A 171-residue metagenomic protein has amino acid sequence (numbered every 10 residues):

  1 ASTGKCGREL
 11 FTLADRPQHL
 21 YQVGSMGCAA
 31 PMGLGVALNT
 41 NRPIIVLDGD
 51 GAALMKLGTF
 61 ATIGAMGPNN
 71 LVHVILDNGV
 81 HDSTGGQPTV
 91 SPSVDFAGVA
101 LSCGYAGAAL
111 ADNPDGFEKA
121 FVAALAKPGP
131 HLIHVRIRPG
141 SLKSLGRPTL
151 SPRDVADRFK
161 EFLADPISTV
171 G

Functional and structural regions predicted by a protein language model:
A1-T3, Y21-Q22, V46, A109-D112 (+1 more regions): General beta-strand structural signal in soluble alpha/beta enzymes
T3-G7, N78-V80, R136-S141: Glycine-rich beta-alpha junction loops
R8-N78: Thiamine diphosphate
E9-L10, D82-T84, K119-A120, G140-G146: Short active-site-adjacent structural elements
L13-R16, A126-G171: Glycine/aspartate-rich loop-and-adjacent alpha/beta segment that forms the canonical ThDP
I44, L71, G107-A108, P130-H131: Hydrophobic anchor at the start of a short beta-strand that flanks the dinucleotide cofactor-binding loop
L76-G86: Long, charge-dense
Q87-V122: Conserved thiamine diphosphate
